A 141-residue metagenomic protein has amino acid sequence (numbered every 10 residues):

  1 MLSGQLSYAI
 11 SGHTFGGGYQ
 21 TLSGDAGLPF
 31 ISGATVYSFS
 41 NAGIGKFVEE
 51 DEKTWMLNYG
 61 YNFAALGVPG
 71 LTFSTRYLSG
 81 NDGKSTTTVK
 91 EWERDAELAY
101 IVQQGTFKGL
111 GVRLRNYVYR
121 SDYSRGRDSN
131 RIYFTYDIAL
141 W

Functional and structural regions predicted by a protein language model:
M1, N41-K46, N81-T86, Y119-D122: Extracellular loop and loop/strand-boundary signature of outer-membrane beta-barrel proteins
M1-S3, Q20-L22, N62, R76-G80 (+2 more regions): Outer-membrane beta-barrel pore domains and translocons
L2, K46, D51-W55, K90-R94 (+1 more regions): Residues that define the transmembrane beta-barrel architecture of outer-membrane proteins
L6, F15-G17, Y59, F73-T75 (+3 more regions): Membrane-embedded beta-strand positions of outer-membrane beta-barrel proteins
S11-G12, A64-L71, Q103-V112, R125 (+1 more regions): Short loop/turn motifs that connect adjacent beta-strands in outer-membrane beta-barrel proteins
G33-N41, Y77: Flexible, solvent-exposed coil segments and beta strand-coil junctions, predominantly the extracellular/periplasmic
E52-Q104: C-terminal hydrophobic structural anchor segments that stabilize assembly/packing rather than catalytic chemistry
L57, A96-Y100, G126-W141: Outer-membrane beta-barrel "beta-signal"
